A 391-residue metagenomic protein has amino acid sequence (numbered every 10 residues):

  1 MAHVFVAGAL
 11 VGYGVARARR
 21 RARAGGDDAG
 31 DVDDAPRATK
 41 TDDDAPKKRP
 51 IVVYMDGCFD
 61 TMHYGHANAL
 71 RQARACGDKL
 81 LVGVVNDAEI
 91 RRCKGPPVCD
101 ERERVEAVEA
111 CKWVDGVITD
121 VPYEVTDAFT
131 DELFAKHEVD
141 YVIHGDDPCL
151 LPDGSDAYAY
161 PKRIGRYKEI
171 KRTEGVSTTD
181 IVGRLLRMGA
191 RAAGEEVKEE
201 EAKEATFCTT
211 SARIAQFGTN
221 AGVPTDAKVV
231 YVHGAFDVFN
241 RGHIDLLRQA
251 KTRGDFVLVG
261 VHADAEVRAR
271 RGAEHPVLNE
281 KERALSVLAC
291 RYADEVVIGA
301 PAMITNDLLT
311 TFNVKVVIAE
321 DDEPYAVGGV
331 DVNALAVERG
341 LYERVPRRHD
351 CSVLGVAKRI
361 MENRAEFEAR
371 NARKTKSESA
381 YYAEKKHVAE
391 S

Functional and structural regions predicted by a protein language model:
A2-S391: Nucleotidyltransferase catalytic core that binds NTPs
